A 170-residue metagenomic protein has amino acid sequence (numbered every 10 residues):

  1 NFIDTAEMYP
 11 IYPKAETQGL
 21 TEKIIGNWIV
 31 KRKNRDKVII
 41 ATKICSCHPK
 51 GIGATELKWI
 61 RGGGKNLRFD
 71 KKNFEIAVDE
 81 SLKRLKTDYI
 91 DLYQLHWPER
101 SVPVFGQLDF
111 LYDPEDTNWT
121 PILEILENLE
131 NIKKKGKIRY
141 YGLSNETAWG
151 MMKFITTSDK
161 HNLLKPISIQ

Functional and structural regions predicted by a protein language model:
N1-I44, H48, K71-E75, D79 (+2 more regions): N-terminal binding-site loop/beta-alpha segment at the start of enzyme catalytic domains that lines or forms
I11-K14, K50, P98, P103: Active-site-proximal flexible loops/turns
A54-Q170: Glycine/proline-rich, positively charged, aromatic-decorated active-site loop/lid region on the catalytic face
